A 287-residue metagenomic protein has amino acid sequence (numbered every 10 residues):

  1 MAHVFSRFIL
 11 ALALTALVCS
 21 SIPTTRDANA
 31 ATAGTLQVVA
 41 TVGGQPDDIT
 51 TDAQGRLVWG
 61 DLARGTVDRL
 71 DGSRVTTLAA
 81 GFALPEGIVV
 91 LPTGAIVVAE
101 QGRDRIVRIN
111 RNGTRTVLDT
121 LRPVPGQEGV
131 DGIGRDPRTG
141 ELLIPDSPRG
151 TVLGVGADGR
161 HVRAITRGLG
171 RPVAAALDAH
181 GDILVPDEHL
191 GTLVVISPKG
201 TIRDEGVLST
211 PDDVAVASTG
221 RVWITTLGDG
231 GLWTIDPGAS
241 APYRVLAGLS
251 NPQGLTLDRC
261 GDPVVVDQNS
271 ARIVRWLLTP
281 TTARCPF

Functional and structural regions predicted by a protein language model:
I9-S20: Bacterial N-terminal signal peptides
A28-W59, R64, I273-W276: An edge-strand/N-cap motif at the start of beta-rich repeat modules
T35-T41, R74-A80, R115-V124, R160-T166 (+2 more regions): A short beta-strand motif characteristic of beta-propeller blades
T41-Q54, G81-A95, P123-E141, G168-D182 (+4 more regions): Beta-rich, blade/repeat-based domains predominating in secreted/periplasmic proteins but also intracellular
L62, Q101, S147-P148, E188 (+3 more regions): Short loop/turn segments immediately following the C-termini of beta-strands
G65-V67, D104-I106, G150-V152, G191-L193 (+2 more regions): Structural signal for beta-propeller blades
L70-R74, I109-T114, V155-R160, I196-T201 (+2 more regions): Short loop/turn segments that connect beta-strands within beta-propeller blades
N251-F287: Blade-level signature of beta-propeller repeat domains, shared across WD40, Kelch, NHL, RCC1 and BNR/Asp-box propellers
